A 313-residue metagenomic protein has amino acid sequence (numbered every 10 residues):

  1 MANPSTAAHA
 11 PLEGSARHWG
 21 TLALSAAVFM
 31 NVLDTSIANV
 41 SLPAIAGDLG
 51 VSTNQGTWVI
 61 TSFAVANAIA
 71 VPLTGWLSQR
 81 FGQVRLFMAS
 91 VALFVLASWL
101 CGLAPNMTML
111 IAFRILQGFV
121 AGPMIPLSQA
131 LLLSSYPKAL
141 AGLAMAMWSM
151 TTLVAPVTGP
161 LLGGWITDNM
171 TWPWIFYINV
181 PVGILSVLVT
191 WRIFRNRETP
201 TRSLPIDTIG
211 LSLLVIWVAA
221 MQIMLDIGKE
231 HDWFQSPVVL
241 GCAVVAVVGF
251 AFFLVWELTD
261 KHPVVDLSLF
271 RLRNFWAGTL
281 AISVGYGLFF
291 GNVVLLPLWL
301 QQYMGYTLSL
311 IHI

Functional and structural regions predicted by a protein language model:
M1-G14: Intrinsic disorder in cytosolic terminal tails and internal cytosolic loops of multi-pass membrane transporters
H18-V40, L49, T53-T61, L73-G75 (+8 more regions): 12-transmembrane solute porter fold
V28, I60, A64, M145-L153 (+2 more regions): Small-residue-rich transmembrane alpha-helices and their cytosolic helix-loop interfaces in multi-pass secondary
N39-P43, Q129, G163, P297: Interfacial helix-capping/hinge residues at the ends of transmembrane alpha-helices
V71-G210: Helix-loop-helix hairpins in multi-pass membrane proteins, especially solute transporters
A139, V187-V215, E230-F234, L258-R273: Flexible interhelical linker loops that connect adjacent transmembrane helices in multi-pass membrane transporters
D168-I178, I227-V238: A membrane-interface helix-boundary motif in multi-pass transporters
